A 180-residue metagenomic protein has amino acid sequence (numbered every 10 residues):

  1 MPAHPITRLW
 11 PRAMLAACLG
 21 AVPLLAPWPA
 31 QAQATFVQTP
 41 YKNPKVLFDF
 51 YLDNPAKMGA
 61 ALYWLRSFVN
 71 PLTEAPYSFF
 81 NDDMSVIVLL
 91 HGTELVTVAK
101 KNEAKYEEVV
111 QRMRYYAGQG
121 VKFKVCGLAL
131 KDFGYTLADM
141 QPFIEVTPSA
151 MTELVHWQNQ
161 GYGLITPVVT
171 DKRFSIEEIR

Functional and structural regions predicted by a protein language model:
P2-A17: Bacterial N-terminal signal peptides that target proteins for export
P27-P29: N-terminal signal peptide c-region/cleavage motif recognized by signal peptidases
T39-D53, L90-L95: Acidic/histidine-rich, surface-exposed loop or edge segments in extracytoplasmic proteins
V46-D49, I87-L90, K122-V125, I165-T166: Structural recognition of the beta-strand scaffold that forms the well-ordered cores of secreted hydrolase catalytic
G59-F79: Histidine-anchored nucleotide/phosphate-binding helix
F79-V98: Acidic helix-start/capping segments at beta-turn-to-alpha-helix junctions
A99-R180: A cross-taxonomic marker for long C-terminal extensions/tails that follow the last structured domain
